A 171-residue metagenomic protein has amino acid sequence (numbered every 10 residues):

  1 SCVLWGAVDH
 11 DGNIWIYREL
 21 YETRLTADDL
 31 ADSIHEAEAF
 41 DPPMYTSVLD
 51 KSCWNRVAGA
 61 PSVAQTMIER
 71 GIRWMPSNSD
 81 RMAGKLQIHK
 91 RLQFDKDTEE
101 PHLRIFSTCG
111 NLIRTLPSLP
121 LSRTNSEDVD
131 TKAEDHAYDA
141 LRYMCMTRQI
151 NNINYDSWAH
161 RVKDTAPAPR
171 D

Functional and structural regions predicted by a protein language model:
S1, Y45, Y138: Residue-level detector of short, conserved catalytic/binding motifs and their immediate flanks
S1-A7, R142: Short beta-strand scaffold segments in enzyme catalytic cores
L4, H10-D128, N151-N152, H160-D164 (+1 more regions): Mg2+-dependent endonuclease catalytic cores in nucleic-acid-processing enzymes, primarily RNase H-like
T131-I153, S157: Acidic, Mg2+-coordinating catalytic module of metal-dependent nucleases/exonucleases that use a two-metal-ion mechanism
